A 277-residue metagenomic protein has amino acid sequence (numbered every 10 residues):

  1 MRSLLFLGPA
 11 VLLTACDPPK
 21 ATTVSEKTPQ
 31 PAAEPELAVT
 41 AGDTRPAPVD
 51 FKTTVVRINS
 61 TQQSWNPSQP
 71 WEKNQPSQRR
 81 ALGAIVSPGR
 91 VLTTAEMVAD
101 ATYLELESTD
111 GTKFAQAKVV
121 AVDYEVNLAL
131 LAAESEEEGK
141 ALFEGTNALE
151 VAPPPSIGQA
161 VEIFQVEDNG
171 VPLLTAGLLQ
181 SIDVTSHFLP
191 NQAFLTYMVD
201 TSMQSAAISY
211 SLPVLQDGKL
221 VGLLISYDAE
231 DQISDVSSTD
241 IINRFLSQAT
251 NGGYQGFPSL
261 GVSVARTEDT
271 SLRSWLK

Functional and structural regions predicted by a protein language model:
L13-A15: C-terminal motif of bacterial Sec signal peptides marking the signal peptidase cleavage site
D17-V24: Bacterial lipoprotein signal-peptidase II cleavage site
E34, A41-P48, I58, G139 (+2 more regions): C-terminal cap/linker of serine protease catalytic domains
V39-P46, W65-P88, T94, K113-Q116 (+4 more regions): A conserved glycine-rich beta-strand in the N-terminal activation segment of trypsin-fold
T54, I58-N59, E134-A148, L173-V236: Active-site region of chymotrypsin-like
I58, G83, G89, T93 (+10 more regions): Terminal peptide-recognition signature
P67-N74, Y124-V126, I182-M198, T250-Q255 (+1 more regions): Gly/Ser-enriched beta-turn/beta-hairpin loop segments
S87-L173, T201-Q204, A229-Q232: Conserved active-site neighborhood of the chymotrypsin/trypsin-like protease fold
